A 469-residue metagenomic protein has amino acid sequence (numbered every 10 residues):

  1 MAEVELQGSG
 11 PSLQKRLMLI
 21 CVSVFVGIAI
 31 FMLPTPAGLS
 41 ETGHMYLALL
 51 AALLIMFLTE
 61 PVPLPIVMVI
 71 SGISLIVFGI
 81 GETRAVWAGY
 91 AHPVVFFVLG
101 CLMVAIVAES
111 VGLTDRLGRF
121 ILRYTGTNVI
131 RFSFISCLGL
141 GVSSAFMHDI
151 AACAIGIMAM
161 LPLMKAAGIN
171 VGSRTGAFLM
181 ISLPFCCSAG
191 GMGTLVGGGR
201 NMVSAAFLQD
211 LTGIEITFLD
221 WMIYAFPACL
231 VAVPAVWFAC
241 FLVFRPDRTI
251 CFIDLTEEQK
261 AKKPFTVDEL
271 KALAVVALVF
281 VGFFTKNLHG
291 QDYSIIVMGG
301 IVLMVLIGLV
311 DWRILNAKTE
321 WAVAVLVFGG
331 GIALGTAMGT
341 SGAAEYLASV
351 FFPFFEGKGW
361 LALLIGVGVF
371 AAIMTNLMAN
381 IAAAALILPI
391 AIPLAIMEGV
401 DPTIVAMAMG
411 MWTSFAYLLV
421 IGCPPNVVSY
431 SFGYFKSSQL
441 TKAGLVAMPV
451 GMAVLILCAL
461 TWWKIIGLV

Functional and structural regions predicted by a protein language model:
M1-F97, T212, D220-S349, V446-M452 (+1 more regions): Hydrophobic transmembrane alpha-helices of multi-pass small-molecule transporters
Q7, P11-S12, A167-P246, N426-A459: Membrane-core helix-loop-helix motifs of multi-pass transport proteins
G8, T35, A52, P65-I66 (+4 more regions): Membrane-embedded alpha-helical segments and adjacent helix-loop junctions characteristic of multi-pass solute
L54-P63, G139-D149, P184-V196, G282-L288 (+2 more regions): Transmembrane alpha-helix interface/packing and boundary motifs in multi-pass membrane proteins, characterized by
G72, I150-M164, M180-I181, G193-L211 (+5 more regions): Re-entrant/interfacial helical elements at transmembrane boundaries that shape and gate the permeation pathway
P93-M103, A145-A152, C187, W221-W237 (+1 more regions): Alpha-helical transmembrane segments
V129-S144, I169-G190, I216, D220-W221 (+2 more regions): Alpha-helical transmembrane segments of multi-pass membrane proteins
N170, F226-P227, G330, L334 (+1 more regions): C-terminal transmembrane helix pair
